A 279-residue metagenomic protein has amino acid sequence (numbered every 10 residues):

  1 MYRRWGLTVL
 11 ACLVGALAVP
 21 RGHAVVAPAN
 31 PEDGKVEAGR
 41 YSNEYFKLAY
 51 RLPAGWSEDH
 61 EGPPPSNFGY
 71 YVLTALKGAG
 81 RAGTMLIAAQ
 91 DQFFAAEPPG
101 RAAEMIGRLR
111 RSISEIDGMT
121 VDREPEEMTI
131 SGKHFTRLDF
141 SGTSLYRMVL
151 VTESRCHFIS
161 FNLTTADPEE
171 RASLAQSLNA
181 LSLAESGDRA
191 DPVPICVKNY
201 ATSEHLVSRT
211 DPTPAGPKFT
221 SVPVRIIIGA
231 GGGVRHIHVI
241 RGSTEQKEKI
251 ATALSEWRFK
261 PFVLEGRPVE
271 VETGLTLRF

Functional and structural regions predicted by a protein language model:
M1-V9: Bacterial N-terminal signal peptides that target proteins for export
T8-A16: Bacterial N-terminal signal peptides
G15-H23: C-terminal segment of classical bacterial N-terminal signal peptides
V26-F68: N-terminal "mature-domain start" segment
K35-R40, G69-V72, T129-D139: Short, hydrophobic/aromatic-rich segments at coil-to-beta transitions
E58-H60, S66-A82, A96-R101, Y146-F279: Charge-biased low-complexity segments
G62-P65, A103-S154: Signature of long, low-cysteine stretches enriched in small and polar/charged residues
R81-D91: Acyl/amide activation-and-transfer machinery of modular secondary-metabolite enzymes
